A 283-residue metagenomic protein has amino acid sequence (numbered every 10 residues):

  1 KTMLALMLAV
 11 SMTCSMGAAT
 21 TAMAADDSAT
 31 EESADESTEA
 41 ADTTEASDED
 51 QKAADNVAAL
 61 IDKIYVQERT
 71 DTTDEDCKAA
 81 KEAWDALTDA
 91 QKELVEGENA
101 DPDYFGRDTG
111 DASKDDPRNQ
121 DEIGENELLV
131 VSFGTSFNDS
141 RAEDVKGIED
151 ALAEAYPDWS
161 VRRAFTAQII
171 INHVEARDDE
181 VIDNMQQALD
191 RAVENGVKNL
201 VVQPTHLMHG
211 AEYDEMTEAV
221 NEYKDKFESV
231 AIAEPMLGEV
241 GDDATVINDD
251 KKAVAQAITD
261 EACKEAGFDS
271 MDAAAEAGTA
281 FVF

Functional and structural regions predicted by a protein language model:
K1-L6: Bacterial N-terminal signal peptides that target proteins for export
M7-S15: Bacterial N-terminal signal peptides
C14-T30: Sec-dependent signal peptide cleavage junction
D26-D48, D103-Y104: Ser/Thr/Gly/Pro-rich low-complexity, disordered linker/stalk segments of secreted and cell-surface proteins
E45-D108: Beta-rich interaction/scaffold domains
E45-S47, N99, D103-F283: Active-site-proximal alpha-helix that buttresses catalytic centers in soluble enzyme cores
